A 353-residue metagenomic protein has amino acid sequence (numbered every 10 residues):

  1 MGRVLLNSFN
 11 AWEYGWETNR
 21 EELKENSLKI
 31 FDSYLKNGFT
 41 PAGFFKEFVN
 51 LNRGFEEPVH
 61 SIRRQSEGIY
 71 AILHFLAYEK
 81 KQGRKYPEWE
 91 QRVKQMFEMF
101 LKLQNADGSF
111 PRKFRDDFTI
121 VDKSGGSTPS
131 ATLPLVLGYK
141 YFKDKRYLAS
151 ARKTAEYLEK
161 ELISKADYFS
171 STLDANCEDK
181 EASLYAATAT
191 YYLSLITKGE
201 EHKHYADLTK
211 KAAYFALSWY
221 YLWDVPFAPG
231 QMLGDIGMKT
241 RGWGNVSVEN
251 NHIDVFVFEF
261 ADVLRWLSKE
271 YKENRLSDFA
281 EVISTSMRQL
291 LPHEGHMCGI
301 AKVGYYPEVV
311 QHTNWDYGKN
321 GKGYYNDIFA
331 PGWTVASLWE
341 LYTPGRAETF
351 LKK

Functional and structural regions predicted by a protein language model:
M1-K353: Glycan-recognition and catalytic cores of secretory/periplasmic carbohydrate-active enzymes
